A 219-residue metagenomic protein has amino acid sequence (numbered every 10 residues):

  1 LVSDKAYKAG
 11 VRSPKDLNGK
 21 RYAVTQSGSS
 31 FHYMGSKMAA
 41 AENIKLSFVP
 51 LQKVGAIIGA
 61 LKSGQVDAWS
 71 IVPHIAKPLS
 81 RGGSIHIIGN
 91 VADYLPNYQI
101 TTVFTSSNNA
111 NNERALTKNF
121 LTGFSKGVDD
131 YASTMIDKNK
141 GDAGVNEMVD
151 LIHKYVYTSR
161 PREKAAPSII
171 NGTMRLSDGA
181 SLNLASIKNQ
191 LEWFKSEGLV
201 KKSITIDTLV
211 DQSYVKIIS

Functional and structural regions predicted by a protein language model:
L1-G10, Q99-A115: A bilobed periplasmic-binding-protein/Venus flytrap-type ligand-binding module shared by bacterial periplasmic
L1-R81, A185: Bilobed "Venus flytrap"/periplasmic-binding protein-like clamshell domains and structurally analogous long
L17, N97-I100: Short, solvent-exposed loop/turn segments at the edges of secondary structure
R21, Q26, A39-E42, Q65 (+6 more regions): Sec/Tat-exported extracytoplasmic proteins
P78-A92, E163: Ligand-binding "clamshell"
N111-K201: Secondary-structure end/capping motifs
K195-S219: Long, low-complexity C-terminal extensions of enzymes
